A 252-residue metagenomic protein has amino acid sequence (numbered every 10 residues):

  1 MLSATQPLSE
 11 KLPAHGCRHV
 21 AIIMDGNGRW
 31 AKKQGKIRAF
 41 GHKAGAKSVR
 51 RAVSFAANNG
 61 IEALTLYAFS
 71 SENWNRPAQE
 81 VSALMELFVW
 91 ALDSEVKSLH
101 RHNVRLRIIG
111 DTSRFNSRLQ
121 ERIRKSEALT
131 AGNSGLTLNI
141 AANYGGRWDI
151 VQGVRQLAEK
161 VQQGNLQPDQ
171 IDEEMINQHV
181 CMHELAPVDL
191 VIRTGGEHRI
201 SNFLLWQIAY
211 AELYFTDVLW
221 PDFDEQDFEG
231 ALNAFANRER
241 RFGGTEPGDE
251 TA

Functional and structural regions predicted by a protein language model:
M1-A252: Flexible, compositionally biased loop and terminal segments
